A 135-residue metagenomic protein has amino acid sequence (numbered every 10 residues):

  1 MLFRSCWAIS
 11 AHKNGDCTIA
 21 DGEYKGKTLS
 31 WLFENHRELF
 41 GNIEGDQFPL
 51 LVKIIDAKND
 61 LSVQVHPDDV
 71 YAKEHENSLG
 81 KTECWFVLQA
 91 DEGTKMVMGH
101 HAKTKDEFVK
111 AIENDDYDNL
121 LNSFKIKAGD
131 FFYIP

Functional and structural regions predicted by a protein language model:
M1-K103: Transition-metal
H66, I126-P135: Conserved metal-binding segment of the jelly-roll/cupin
T104-D130: Active-site glycine-rich loop that binds ribose-phosphate moieties when present
